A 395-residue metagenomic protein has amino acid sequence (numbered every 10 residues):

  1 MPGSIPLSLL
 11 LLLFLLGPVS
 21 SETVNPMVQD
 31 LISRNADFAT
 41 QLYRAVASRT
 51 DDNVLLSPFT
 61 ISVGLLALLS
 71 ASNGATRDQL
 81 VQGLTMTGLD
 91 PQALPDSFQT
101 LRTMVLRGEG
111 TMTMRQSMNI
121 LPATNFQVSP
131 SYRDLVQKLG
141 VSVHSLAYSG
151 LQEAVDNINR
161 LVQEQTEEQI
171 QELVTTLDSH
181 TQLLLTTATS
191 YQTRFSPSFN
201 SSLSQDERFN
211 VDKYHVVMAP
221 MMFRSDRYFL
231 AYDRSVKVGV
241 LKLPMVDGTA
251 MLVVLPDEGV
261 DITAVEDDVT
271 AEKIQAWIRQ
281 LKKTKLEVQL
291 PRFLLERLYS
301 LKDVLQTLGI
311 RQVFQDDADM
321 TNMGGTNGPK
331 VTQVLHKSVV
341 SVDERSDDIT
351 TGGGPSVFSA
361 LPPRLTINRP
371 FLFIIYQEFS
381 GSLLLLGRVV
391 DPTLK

Functional and structural regions predicted by a protein language model:
M1-Y148, D347: Detector for small/aliphatic-rich hydrophobic stretches
S48-R49, V236-K237, E272-I274: Short amphipathic beta-strand starts and helix->beta connectors
D51, D90-G259, A264, R279-S359: Non-catalytic, conformational "gating/processing" segments within enzyme and secreted inhibitor domains
L56-P58, S62-L69, M118-L121, L183-A188 (+4 more regions): Conserved, well-structured core segments
T76-L80, D261-T263, R297-Y299, T351 (+2 more regions): Extracytoplasmic/secreted cell-surface and envelope-processing proteins
T270-K285, L361-I367: Short, cationic low-complexity segments
H336-K395: C-terminal soluble interaction/assembly domains
